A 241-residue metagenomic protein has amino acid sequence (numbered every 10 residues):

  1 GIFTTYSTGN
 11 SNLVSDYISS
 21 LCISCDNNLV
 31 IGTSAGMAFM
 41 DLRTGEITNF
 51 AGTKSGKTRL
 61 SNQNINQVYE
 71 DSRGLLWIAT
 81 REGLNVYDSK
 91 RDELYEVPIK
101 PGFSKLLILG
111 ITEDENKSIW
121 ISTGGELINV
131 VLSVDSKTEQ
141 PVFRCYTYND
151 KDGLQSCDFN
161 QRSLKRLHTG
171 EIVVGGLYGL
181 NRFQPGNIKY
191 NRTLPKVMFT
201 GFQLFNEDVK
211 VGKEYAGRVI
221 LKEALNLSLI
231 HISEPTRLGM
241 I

Functional and structural regions predicted by a protein language model:
G1-I2, D41-G45, D88-D92, S133-D135 (+1 more regions): Short loop/turn segments that connect beta-strands within beta-propeller blades
N10-Y17, T48-Y69, T80-E82, Y95-S233 (+1 more regions): Residue-level "micro-hotspots" composed of small/polar
S19, C25-D26, A35, N66 (+2 more regions): Beta-propeller domains
D26, L42-T44, S72-R73, S89-R91 (+2 more regions): Short strand-connecting beta-turns/loops that link adjacent beta-strands
